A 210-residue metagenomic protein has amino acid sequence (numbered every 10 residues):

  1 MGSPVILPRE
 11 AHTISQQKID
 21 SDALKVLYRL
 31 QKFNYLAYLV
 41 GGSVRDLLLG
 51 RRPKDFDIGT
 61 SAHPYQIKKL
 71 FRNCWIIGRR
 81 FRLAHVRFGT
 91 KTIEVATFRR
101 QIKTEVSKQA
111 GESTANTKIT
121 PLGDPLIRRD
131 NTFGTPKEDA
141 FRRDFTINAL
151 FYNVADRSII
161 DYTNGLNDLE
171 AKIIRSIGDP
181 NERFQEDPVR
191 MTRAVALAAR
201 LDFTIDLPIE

Functional and structural regions predicted by a protein language model:
M1-E210: Catalytic cores of the polymerase beta-like nucleotidyltransferase superfamily and closely associated nucleotide
